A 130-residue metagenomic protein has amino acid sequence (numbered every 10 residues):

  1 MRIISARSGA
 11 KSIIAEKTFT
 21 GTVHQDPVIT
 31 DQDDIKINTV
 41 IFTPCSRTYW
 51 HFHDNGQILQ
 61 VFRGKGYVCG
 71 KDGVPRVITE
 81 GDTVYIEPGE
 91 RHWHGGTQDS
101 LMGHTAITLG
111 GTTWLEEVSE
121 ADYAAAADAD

Functional and structural regions predicted by a protein language model:
M1-I35, W114-D130: A short, N-terminal "cap"/entry segment at the start of jelly-roll beta-barrel domains of the cupin/DSBH fold
T30, F52, Q60, I78-E80 (+1 more regions): Conserved strand-loop elements at the edges of beta-sheets that form or border functional pockets
N38-H53, P88: Conserved short histidine dyad/triad with adjacent acidic residue
T48-W50, V68-C69, R91-Q98: Short beta-strand His + acidic residue motifs that chelate non-heme Fe in jelly-roll/DSBH and cupin folds
D54-Y67, K71-D72: Glycine- and acidic-residue-biased ligand/ion/polar-headgroup-sensing regions
I58, Y85, D99-E117: A short hydrophobic beta-strand segment most commonly corresponding to one strand of the jelly-roll/cupin
D72-G89: Short acidic-glycine-tyrosine-enriched beta hairpin
